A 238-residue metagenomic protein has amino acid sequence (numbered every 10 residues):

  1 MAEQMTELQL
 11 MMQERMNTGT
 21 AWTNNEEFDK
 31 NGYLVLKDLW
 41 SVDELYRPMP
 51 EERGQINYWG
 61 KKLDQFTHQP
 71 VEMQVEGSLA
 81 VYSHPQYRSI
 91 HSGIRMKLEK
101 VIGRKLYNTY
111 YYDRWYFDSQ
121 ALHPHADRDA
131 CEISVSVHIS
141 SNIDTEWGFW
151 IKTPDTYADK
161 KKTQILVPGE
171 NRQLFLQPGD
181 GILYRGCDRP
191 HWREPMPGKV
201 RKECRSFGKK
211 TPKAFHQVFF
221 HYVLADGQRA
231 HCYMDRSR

Functional and structural regions predicted by a protein language model:
A2-I102: Non-heme Fe(II)/2-oxoglutarate
V42, S141, P190, V223-D226: Short loop/turn segments at secondary-structure transitions that flank enzyme active sites
G93-K100, Y112, S134, H138: Generic beta-strand or strand-like secondary-structure segments
E99-K105, P124-D129: Short, charge-rich binding segments
G103-D113: A short coil-to-beta-strand element that immediately follows conserved catalytic motifs
D118-C187, K213-Q217, G227-R236: Catalytic core of non-heme Fe(II) oxygenases with the double-stranded beta-helix
L122-H125, P190-K210: Short beta-strand His + acidic residue motifs that chelate non-heme Fe in jelly-roll/DSBH and cupin folds
F219-H221: An acidic, glycine-/histidine-flanked metal-binding catalytic module
